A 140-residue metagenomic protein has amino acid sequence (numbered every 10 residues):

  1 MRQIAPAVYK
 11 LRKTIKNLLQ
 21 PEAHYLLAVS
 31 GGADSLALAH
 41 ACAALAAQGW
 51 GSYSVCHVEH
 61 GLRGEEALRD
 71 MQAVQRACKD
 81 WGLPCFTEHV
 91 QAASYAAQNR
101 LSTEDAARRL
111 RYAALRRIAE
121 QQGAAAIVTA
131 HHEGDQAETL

Functional and structural regions predicted by a protein language model:
M1-L140: Core alpha/beta nucleotide-donor-binding catalytic domains of modification enzymes
